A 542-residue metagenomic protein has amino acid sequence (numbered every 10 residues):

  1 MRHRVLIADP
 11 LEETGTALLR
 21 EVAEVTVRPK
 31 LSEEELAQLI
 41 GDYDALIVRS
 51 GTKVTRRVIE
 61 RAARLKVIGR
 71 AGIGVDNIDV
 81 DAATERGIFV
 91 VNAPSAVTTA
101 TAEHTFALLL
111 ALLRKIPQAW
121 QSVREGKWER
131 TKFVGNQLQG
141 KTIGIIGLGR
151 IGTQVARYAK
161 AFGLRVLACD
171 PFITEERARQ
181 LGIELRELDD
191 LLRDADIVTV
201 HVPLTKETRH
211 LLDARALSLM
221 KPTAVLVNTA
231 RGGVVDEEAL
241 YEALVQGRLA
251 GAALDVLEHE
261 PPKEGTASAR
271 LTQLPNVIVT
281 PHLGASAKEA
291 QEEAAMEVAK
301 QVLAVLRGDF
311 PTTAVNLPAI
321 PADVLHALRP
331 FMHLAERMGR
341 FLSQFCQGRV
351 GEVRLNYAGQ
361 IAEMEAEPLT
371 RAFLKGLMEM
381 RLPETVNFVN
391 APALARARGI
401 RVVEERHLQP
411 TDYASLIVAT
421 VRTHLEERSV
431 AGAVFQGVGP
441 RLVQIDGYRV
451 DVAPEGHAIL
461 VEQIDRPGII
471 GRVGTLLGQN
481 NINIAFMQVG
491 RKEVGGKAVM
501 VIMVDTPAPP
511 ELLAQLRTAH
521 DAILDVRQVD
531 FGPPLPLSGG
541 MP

Functional and structural regions predicted by a protein language model:
M1-V91, D213: An N-terminal-biased, well-structured beta-alpha scaffold segment characteristic of Rossmann-like dinucleotide-binding
L11, F172, G490: Residues in the short beta-alpha loop(s) of Rossmann-like NAD(P)-binding domains
T52-I59, P171-S268: Rossmann-like adenosine-cofactor binding region
R86, P94-T142, R150, Q154-A161 (+1 more regions): Phosphate-binding beta-alpha-beta segment of Rossmann-like dinucleotide-binding domains, i.e., the NAD(P)
R86, V90-V91, A214, T223-F345 (+3 more regions): Rossmann-like dinucleotide-binding domain for NAD(H)/NADP(H)
A102-Q121, K141, R157-L164, A243 (+2 more regions): Oxidoreductase and adenylate-handling cofactor-binding alpha/beta cores
A319-P542: A conserved regulatory-domain signal marking ACT and ACT-like small-molecule sensing domains and adjacent regulatory
